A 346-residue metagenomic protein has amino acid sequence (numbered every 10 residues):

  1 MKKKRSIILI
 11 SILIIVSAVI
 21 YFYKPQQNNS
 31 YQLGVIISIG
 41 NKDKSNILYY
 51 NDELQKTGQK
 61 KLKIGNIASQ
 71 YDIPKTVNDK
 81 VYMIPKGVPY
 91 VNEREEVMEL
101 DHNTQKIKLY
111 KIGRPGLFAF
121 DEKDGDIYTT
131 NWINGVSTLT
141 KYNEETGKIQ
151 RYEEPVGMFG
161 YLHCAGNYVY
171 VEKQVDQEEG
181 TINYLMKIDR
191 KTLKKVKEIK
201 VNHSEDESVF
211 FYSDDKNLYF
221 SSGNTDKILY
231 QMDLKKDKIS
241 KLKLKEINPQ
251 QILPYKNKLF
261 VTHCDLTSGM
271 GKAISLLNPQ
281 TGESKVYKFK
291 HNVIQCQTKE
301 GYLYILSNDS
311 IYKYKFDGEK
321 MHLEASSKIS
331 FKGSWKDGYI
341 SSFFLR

Functional and structural regions predicted by a protein language model:
M1-L13: N-terminal Sec-pathway targeting helices
I20-K63: An edge-strand/N-cap motif at the start of beta-rich repeat modules
N29-K42, P74-V91, G125-I133, N167-E178 (+3 more regions): Short beta-strand elements that form the blades of beta-propeller/WD-repeat-like and other beta-sheet-rich scaffold
K42-Y49, P89-M98, G135-T140, E178-M186 (+3 more regions): Structural motif
K56-N66, T104-I112, T146-E154, K194-V201 (+3 more regions): A short beta-strand motif characteristic of beta-propeller blades
N66-N78, I112-D124, E154-G166, H203-D215 (+3 more regions): Repeated scaffold domains used in trafficking and secretory/extracellular systems, primarily beta-propellers
R151-T267, G271-A273: Acidic, serine/threonine- and glycine-rich low-complexity intrinsically disordered segments that serve as flexible
L306-R346: Blade-level signature of beta-propeller repeat domains, shared across WD40, Kelch, NHL, RCC1 and BNR/Asp-box propellers
